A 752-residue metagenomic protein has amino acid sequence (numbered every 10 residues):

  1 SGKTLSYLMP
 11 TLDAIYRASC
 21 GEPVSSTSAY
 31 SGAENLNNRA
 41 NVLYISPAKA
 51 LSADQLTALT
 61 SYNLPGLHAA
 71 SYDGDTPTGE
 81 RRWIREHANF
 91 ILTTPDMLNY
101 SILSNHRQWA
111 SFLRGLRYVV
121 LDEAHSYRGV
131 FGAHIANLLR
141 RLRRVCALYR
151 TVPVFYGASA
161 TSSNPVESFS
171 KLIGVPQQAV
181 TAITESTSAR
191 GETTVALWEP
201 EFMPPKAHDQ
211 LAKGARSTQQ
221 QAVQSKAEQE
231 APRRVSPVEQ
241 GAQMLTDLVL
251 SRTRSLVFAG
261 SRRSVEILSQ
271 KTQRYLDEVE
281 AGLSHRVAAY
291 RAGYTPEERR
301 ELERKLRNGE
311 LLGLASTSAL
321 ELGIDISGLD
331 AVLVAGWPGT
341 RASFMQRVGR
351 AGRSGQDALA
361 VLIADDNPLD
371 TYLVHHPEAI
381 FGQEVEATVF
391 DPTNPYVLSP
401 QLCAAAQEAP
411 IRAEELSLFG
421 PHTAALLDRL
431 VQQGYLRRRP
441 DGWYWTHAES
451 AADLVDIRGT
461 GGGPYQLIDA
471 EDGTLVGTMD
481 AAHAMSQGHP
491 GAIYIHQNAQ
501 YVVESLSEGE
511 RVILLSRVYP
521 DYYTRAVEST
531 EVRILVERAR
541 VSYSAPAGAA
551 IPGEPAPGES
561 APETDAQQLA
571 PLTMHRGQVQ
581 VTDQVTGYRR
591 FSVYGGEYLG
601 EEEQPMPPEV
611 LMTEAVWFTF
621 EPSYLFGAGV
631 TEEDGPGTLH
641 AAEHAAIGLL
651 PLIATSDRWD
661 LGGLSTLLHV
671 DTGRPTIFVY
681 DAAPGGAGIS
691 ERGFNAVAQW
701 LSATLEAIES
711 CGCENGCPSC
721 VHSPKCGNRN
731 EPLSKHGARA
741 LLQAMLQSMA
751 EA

Functional and structural regions predicted by a protein language model:
S1-S25, N35-P95, N99, L103-P410 (+2 more regions): Helicase motor core with emphasis on the C-terminal RecA-like subdomain
K3, R128, S163-V166, V265-E266 (+11 more regions): Flexible loop/turn segments at secondary-structure boundaries
L12, Q243-M244, L705, S723-P724 (+3 more regions): ASCE P-loop NTPase motor cores of helicases and related translocases
L12, S25-T27, K49, K206 (+3 more regions): Intrinsically disordered, low-complexity segments enriched in proline/serine/threonine
A33, K213-Q221, A227, P546-P562 (+1 more regions): Acidic, low-complexity intrinsically disordered tails
A358-A360, D366-E384, D391, Q401-A413 (+4 more regions): Extended Lys/Arg-rich polyanion-binding regions
C711-C720: Short cysteine clusters
